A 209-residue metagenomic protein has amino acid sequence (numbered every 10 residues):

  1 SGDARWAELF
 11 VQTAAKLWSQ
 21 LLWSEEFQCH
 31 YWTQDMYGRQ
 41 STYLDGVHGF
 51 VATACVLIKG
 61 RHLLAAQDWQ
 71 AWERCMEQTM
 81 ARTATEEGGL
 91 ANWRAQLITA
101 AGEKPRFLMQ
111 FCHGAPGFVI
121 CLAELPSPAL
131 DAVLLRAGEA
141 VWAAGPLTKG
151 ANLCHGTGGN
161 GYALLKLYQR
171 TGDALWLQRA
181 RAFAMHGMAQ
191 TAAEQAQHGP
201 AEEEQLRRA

Functional and structural regions predicted by a protein language model:
S1-A209: Glycan-recognition and catalytic cores of secretory/periplasmic carbohydrate-active enzymes
